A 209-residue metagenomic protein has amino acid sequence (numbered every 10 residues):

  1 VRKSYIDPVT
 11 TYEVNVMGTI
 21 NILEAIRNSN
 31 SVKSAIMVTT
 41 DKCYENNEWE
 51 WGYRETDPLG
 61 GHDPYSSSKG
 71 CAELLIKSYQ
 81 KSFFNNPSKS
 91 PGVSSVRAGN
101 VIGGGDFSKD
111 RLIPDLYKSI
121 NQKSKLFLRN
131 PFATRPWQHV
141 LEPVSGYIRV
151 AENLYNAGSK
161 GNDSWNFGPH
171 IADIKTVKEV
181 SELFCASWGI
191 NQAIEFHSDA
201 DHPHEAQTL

Functional and structural regions predicted by a protein language model:
V1-A98, I102, E182: N-terminal Rossmann-like NAD(P)+-binding domain of SDR-like oxidoreductases, especially those catalyzing
R2, V9, I20, D110 (+3 more regions): Residues in well-ordered alpha-helical elements
I22, Y79, D115-I120, G146-V150: A short, amphipathic alpha-helix embedded in the catalytic core of nucleotide-handling enzymes
N47-E50, D106-D110, V140-L141, V177-V180: Short aromatic-enriched loop/helix-cap "lid" or pocket-rim segments at secondary-structure transitions that line
E55-D57, S68-K69, V93, P114-L128 (+1 more regions): C-terminal structured domain segments across diverse proteins
S68, G105-K109, D173: Residue-level signature of the cytosolic catalytic core of signaling kinases
N100, I120-L209: C-terminal substrate-binding subdomain of Rossmann-fold SDR/epimerase-dehydratase oxidoreductases
